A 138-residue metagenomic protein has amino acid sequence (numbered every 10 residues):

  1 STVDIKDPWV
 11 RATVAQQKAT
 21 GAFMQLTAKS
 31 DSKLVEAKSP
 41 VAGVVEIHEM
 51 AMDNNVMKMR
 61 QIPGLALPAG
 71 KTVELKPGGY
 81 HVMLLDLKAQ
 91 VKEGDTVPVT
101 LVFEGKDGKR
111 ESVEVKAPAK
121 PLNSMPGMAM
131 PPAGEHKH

Functional and structural regions predicted by a protein language model:
T2-H138: Compact, glycine-rich, soluble single-domain proteins
